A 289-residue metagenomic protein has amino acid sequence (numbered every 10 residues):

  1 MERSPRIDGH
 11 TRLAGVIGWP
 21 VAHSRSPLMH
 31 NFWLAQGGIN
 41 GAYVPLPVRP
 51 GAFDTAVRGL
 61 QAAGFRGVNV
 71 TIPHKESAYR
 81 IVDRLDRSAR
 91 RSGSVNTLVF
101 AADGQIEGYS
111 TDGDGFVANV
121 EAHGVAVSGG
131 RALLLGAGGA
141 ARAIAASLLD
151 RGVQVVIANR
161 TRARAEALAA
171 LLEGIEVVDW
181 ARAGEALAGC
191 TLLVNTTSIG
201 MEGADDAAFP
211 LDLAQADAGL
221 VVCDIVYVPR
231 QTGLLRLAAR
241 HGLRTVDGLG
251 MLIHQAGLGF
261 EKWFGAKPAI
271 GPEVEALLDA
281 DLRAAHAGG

Functional and structural regions predicted by a protein language model:
E2-V125: Phosphate/diphosphate ligand-binding glycine-rich loop within oxidoreductases
L13, A42, R131, V153-V156: Residues at the starts of beta-strands that form the adenosine-phosphate
G18, S110, V120, V125 (+2 more regions): Glycine-rich adenosine-cofactor-binding loop
R66, I72-S77, G139-A140, S198-M201 (+1 more regions): Short glycine-rich anion-binding loops that position phosphate/pyrophosphate groups of nucleotides and phosphorylated
D150-Q154, H241-R244: Conserved S-adenosyl-L-methionine
R151-L172: NAD(P)-binding Rossmann-fold cofactor-contacting core
L171-T245: Rossmann-like adenosine-cofactor binding region
V221, I225-G289: Adenosine-phosphate binding glycine-rich loop
